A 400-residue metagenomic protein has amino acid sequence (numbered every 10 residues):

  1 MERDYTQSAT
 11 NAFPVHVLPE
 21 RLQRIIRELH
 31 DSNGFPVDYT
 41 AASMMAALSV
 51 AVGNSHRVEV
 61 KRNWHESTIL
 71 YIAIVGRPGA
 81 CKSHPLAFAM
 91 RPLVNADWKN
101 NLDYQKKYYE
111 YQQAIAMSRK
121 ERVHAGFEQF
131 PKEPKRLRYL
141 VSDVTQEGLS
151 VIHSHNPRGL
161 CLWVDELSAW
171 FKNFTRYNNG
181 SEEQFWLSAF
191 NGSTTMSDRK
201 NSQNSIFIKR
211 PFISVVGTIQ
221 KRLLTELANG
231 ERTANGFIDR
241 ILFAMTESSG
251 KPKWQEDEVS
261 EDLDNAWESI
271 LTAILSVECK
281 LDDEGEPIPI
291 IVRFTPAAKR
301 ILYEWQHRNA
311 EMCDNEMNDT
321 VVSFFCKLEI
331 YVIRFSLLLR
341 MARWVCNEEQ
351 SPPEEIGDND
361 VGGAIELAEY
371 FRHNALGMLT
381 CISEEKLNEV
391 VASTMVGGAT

Functional and structural regions predicted by a protein language model:
M1-T400: Phosphate-handling catalytic cores of nucleic-acid transaction enzymes
